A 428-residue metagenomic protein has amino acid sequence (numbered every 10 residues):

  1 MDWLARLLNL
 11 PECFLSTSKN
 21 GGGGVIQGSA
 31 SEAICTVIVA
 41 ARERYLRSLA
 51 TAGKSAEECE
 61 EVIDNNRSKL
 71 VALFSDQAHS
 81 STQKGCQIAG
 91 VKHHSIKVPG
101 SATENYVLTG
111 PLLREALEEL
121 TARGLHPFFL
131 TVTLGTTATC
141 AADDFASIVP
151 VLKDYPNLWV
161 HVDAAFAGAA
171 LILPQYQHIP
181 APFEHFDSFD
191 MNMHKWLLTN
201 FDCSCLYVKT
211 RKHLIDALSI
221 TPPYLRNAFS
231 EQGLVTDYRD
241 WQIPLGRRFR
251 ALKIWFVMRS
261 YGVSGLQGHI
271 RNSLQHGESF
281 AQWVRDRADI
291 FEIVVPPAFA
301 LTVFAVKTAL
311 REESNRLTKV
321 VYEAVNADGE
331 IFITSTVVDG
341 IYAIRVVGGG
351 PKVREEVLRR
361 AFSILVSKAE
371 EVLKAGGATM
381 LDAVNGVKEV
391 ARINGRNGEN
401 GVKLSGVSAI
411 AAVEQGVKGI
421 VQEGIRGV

Functional and structural regions predicted by a protein language model:
M1-N20: Conserved pre-catalytic core of RNA-dependent polymerases
N20, V25, S29-I215: Conserved PLP-enzyme active-site core in the AAT-like
P127, Y155-N157, F186, F201-C203 (+6 more regions): Active-site lining segments that contact anionic ligands and/or coordinate catalytic metals
L173, A181-R285, A309: Active-site C-terminal subdomain of aminotransferase-like
M258, A300-E313, E330-R360: Conserved PLP-binding active-site segment of the aspartate aminotransferase-like
V284, I290-P297, S335-T336, A375-M380: Flexible, glycine/charged-enriched surface loops at secondary-structure junctions
I293-V325: Conserved PLP-binding catalytic core of the aspartate aminotransferase-like
V338-V428: PLP-dependent enzyme catalytic core of the Aspartate aminotransferase-like
